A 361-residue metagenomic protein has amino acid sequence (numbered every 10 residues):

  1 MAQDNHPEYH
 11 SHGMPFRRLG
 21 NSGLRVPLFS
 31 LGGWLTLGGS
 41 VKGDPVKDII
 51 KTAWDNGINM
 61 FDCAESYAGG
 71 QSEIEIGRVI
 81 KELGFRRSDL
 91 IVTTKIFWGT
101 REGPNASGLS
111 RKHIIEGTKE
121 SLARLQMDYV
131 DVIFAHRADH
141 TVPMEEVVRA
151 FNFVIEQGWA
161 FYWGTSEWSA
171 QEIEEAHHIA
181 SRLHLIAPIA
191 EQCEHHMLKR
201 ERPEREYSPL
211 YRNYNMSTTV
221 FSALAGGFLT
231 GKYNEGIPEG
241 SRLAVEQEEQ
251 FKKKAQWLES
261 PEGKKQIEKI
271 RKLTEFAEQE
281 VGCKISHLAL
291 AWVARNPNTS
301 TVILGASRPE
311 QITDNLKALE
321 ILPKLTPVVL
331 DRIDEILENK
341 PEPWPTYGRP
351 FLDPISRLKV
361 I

Functional and structural regions predicted by a protein language model:
M1-L90, D128: N-terminal binding-site loop/beta-alpha segment at the start of enzyme catalytic domains that lines or forms
A2-M14, N213, I237, S241-E280 (+3 more regions): Terminal-tail/helix-coil boundary detector
F16, I50, E73, G77-I80 (+8 more regions): Generic structural signal for well-ordered alpha-helices, preferentially at hydrophobic/aromatic core positions
L19, L31, V46, A53 (+14 more regions): Conserved, mostly hydrophobic/aromatic
L24-F29, G57-M60, F85-L90, M127-D131 (+5 more regions): Short, well-ordered coil/turn segments that N-cap beta-strands
D44, G99-R202, E206: Glycine/proline-rich, positively charged, aromatic-decorated active-site loop/lid region on the catalytic face
I96-W98, S169, H195-K199, S222-Y233 (+2 more regions): Glycine-rich beta-alpha junction loops
R202-Q250: Aromatic-lined glycan-binding groove of carbohydrate-active enzymes
